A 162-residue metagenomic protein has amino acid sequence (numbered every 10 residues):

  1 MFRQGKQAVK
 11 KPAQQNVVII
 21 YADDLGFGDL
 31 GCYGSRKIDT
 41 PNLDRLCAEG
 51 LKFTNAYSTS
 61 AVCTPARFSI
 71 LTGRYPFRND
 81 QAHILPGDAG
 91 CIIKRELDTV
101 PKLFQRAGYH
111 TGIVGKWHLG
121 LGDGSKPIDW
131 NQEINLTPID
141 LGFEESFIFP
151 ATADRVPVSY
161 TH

Functional and structural regions predicted by a protein language model:
M1-Y160: Formylglycine-dependent sulfatase
